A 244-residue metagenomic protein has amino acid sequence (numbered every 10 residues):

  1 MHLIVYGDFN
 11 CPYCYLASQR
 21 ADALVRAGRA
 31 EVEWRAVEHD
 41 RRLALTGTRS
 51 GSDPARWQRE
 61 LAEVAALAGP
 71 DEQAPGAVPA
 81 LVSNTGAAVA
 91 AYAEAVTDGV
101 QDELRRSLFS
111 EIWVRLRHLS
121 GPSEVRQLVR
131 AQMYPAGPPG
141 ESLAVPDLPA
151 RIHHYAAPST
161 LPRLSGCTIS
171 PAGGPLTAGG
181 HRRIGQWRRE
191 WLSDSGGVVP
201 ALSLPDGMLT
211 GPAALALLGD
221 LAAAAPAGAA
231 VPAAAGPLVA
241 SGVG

Functional and structural regions predicted by a protein language model:
M1-L3: Conserved catalytic core of two-metal-ion nucleotidyltransferases
V5-N10: Aromatic-flanked redox-active Cys/Sec active sites in thiol-based oxidoreductases, especially the WC-centered
C11, D40, T210: Surface-exposed, flexible loop/turn segments at secondary-structure boundaries
C11-C14, L202: The canonical Cys-X-X-Cys-His
Y15-R117, P232-G244: Structural alpha/beta surface segment adjacent to cysteine/selenocysteine redox centers across thiol/disulfide enzymes
S18-L24, S107-G244: C-terminal cap of thioredoxin/glutaredoxin-like
